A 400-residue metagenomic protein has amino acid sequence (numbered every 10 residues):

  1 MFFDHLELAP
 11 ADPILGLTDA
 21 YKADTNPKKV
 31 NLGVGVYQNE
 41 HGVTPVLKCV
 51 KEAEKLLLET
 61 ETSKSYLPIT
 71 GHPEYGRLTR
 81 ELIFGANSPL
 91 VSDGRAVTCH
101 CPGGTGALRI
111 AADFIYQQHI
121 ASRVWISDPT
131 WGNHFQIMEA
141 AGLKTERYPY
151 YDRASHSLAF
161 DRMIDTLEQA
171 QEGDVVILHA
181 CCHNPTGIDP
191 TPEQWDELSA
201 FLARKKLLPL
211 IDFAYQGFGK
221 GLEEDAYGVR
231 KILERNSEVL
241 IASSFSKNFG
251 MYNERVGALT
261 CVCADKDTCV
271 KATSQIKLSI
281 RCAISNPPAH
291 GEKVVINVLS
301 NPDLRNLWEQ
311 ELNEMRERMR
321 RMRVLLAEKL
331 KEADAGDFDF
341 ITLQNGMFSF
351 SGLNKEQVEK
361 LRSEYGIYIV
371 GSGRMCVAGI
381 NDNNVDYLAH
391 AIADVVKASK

Functional and structural regions predicted by a protein language model:
M1-G71, L78-E81, G85, C282 (+2 more regions): N-terminal "arm"/small-domain region of PLP-dependent enzymes with the aminotransferase-like
L32, T145, P209, V239 (+1 more regions): Hydrophobic beta-strand scaffold residues
L56, E61-R204, G217-F218, Y227-E234 (+2 more regions): Conserved core of the PLP fold type I
G94-R95, I341-G346, V370-G373: Short Gly/Ser/Thr- and Asp/Glu-enriched loop/turn motifs at secondary-structure junctions
F213-A214: Conserved Walker B
G228-K271, Q275: Active-site PLP attachment segment
T273-E292, V298-A327: Structural signature of PLP-dependent enzymes
E309-E364: Conserved PLP-binding catalytic core of the aspartate aminotransferase-like
